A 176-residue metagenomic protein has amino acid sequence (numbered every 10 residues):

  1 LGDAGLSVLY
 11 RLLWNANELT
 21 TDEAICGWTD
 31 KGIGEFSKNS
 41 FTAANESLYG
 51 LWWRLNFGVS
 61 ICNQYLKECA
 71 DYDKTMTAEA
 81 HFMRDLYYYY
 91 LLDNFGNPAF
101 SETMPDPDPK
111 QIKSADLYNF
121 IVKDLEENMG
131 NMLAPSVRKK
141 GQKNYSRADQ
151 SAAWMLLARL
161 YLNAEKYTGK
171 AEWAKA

Functional and structural regions predicted by a protein language model:
L1-N94, P98-N119, N131, V137-K140: Short acidic-aromatic linear motifs embedded in glycine-rich loops, typified by GG[WY][YF]DAGD(H) and related
N144-L156: Amphipathic alpha-helical protein-interaction segments enriched in hydrophobic
N163-K166, A176: Polar, glycine-rich mid-to-C-terminal structural blocks that act as macromolecule-binding/assembly scaffolds
